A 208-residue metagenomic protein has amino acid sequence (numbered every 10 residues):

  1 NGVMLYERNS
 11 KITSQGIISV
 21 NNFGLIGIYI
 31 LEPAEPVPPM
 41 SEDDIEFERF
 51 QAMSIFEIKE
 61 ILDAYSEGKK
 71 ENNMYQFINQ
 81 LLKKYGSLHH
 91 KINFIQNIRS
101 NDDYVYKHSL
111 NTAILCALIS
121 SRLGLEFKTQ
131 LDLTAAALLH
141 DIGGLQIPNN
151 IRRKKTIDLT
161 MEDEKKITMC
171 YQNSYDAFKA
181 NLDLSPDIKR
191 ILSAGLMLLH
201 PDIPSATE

Functional and structural regions predicted by a protein language model:
N1-V3: N- or domain-start disorder-to-order transition segments that initiate the globular core
T13: Catalytic nucleotidyl-transfer cores of nucleotide-processing enzymes
I26: Short acidic/polar active-site loop segments enriched in Thr and Asp
P33-T168, N173-S193, I203-T207: Acidic/His-rich, divalent-metal-binding segments that scaffold phosphate/diphosphate chemistry
